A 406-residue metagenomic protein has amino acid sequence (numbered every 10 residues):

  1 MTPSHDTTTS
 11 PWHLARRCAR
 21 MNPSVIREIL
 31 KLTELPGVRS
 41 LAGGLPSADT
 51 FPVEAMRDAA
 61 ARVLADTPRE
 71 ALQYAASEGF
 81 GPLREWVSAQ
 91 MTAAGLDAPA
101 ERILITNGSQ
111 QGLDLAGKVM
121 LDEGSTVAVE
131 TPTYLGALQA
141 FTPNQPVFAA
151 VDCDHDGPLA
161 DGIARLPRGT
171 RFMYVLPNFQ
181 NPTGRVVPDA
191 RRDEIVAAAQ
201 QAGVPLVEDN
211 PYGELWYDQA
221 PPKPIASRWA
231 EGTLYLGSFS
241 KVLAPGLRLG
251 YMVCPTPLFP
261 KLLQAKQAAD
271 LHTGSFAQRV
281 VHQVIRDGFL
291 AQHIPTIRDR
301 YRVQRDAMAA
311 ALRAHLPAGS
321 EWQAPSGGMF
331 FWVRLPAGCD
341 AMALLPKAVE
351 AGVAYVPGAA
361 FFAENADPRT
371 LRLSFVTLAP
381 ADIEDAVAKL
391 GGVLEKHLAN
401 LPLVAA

Functional and structural regions predicted by a protein language model:
T2-P3, E350-A351, A363-A406: PLP-dependent enzyme catalytic core of the Aspartate aminotransferase-like
H5-T7, A19-G108, L115, R286-D287 (+2 more regions): N-terminal small-domain helix-loop-helix segment of the aminotransferase-like
I29, L41, M56, V87 (+13 more regions): Generic structural signal for small/hydrophobic residues in well-ordered secondary structure, especially within
E70-A202, G213-G232, Y301, A381 (+1 more regions): Conserved core of the PLP fold type I
S227, E231-D299: Conserved core segment of the aminotransferase class I/II
H282, D299-A309, S320-R334: Conserved glycine-rich beta-strand-loop-beta hairpin in the small C-terminal domain of fold type I
C339-L344, A381-D385: Short, conserved charged micro-motifs
